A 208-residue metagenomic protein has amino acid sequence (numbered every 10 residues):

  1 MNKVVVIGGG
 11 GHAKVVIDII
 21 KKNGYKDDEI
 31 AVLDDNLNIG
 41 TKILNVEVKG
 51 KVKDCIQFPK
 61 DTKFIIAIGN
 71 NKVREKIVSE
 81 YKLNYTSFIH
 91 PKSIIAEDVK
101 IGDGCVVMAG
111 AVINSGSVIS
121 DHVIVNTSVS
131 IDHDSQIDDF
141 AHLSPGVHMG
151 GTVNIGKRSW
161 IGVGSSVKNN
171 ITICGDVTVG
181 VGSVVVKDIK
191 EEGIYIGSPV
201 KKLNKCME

Functional and structural regions predicted by a protein language model:
M1-I43, K49, I56-Q57: Hydrophobic, well-ordered beta-alpha structural blocks that scaffold small-molecule cofactor pockets
G8, F64, Y85, D132-H133: Generic structural signal for conserved hydrophobic packing positions in ordered secondary structure
H12, V73, V185: Short phosphate-engaging motifs
I17-I19, D61, K76-E80, I119 (+2 more regions): Short amphipathic alpha-helical segments
I30, T62-K63, D103, K157: Conserved acidic residues
L37-I94: Phosphate-bearing ligand-interacting subdomains that bind or position ATP/ADP/UDP/GDP/NAD(P) or nucleotide-linked
S87-L203: Structural signal for interior beta-strand "rungs" in well-ordered beta-sheet cores of soluble enzyme domains
